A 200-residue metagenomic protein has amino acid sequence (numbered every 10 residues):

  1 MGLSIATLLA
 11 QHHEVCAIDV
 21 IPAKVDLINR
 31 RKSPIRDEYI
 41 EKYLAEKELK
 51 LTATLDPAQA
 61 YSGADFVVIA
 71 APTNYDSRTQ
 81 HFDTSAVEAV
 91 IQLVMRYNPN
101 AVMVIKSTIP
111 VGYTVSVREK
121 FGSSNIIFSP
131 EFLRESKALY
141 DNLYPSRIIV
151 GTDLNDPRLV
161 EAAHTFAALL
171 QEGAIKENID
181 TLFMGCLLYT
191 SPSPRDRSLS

Functional and structural regions predicted by a protein language model:
M1-K32: NAD(P)+-binding Rossmann beta1-loop-alpha1 motif at the extreme N-terminus of oxidoreductases
H13, A64, P145-S146: Short, well-ordered alpha-helix to beta-strand connector turns
E14, K50-T52, N125, D180-L182: Conserved beta-strand segments of alpha/beta enzyme cores
V20-A64, T73-T79: Conserved N-terminal Rossmann-fold NAD(P) cofactor-binding segment
V68: N-terminal Rossmann-like NAD(P) cofactor-binding module of classical short-chain dehydrogenase/reductase
Y75-A138: Rossmann-like NAD(P)(H) cofactor-binding subdomain of soluble oxidoreductases
T108, L139-H164: Short beta-strand and adjoining strand-loop segment in the mid-core of the Rossmann-like NAD(P)-dependent dehydrogenase
Y189-D196: Conserved small/polar residues in nucleotide/adenosyl-binding loops
